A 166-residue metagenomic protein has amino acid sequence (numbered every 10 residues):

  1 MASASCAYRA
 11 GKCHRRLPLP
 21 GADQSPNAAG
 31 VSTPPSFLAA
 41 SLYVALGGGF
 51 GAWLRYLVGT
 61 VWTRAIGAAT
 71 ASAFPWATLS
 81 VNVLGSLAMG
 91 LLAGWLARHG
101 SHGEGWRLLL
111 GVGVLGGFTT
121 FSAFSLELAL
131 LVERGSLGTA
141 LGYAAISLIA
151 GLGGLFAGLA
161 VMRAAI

Functional and structural regions predicted by a protein language model:
M1-I166: Membrane-interface helix-loop junctions in multi-pass transporters/channels
